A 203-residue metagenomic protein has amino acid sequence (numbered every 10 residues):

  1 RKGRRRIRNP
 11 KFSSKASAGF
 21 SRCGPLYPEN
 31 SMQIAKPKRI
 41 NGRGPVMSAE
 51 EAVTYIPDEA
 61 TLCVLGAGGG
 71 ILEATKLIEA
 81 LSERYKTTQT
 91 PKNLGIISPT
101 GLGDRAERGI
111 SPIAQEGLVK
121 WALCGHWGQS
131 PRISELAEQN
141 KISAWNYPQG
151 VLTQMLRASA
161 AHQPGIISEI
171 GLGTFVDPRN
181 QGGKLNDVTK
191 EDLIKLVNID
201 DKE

Functional and structural regions predicted by a protein language model:
R1-K38: N-terminal mitochondrial targeting presequence
L26-E203: Conserved alpha/beta enzyme-core scaffold
